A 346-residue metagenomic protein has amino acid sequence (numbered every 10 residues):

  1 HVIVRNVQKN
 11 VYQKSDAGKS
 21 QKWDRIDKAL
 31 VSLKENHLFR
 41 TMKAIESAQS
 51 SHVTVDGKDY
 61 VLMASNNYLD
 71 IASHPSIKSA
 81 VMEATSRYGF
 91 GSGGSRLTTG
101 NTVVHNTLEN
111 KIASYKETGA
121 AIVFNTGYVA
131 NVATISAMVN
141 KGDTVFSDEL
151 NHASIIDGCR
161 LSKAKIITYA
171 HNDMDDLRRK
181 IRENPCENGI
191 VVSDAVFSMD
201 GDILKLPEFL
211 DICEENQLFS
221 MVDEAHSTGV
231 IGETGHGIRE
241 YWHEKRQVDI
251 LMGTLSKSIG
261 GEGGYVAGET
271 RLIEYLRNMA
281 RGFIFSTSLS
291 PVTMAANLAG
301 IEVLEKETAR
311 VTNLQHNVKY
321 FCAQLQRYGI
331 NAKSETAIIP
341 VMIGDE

Functional and structural regions predicted by a protein language model:
G18, K22-Y88, L218: N-terminal "arm"/small-domain region of PLP-dependent enzymes with the aminotransferase-like
I71-A72, I238-Y241, G253, Y265-T270: Short beta-strand-to-turn element immediately C-terminal to the catalytic PLP-Schiff-base lysine in fold type I
S95-N101, E109-A133: Short loop-beta-helix segment that forms the pyridoxal 5′-phosphate
T134-A153: Conserved PLP-anchoring active-site segment centered on the Schiff-base-forming lysine
I167, H171-V222: Active-site phosphate-binding strand-loop segment of PLP-dependent enzymes
Q217, G237-L255, E274-N278: Conserved active-site segment immediately N-terminal to the catalytic lysine that forms the internal aldimine
I250-M252, I259-T308: Conserved core segment of the aminotransferase class I/II
T312-K319, Q326-E346: Conserved PLP-binding catalytic core of the aspartate aminotransferase-like
